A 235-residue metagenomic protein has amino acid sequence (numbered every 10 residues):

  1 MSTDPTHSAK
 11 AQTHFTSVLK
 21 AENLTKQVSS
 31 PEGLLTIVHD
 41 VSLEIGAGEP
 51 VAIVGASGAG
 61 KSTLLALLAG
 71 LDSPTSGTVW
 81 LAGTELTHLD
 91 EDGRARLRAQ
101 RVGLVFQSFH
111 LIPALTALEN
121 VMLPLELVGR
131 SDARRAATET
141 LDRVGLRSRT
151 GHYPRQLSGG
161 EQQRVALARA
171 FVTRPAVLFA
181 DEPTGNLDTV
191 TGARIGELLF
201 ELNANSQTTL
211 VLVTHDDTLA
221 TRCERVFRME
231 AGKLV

Functional and structural regions predicted by a protein language model:
M1-Q27, V235: ABC-family P-loop ATPase nucleotide-binding domain
V18-L19, T25-R222, V226-M229: ABC family nucleotide-binding domain
